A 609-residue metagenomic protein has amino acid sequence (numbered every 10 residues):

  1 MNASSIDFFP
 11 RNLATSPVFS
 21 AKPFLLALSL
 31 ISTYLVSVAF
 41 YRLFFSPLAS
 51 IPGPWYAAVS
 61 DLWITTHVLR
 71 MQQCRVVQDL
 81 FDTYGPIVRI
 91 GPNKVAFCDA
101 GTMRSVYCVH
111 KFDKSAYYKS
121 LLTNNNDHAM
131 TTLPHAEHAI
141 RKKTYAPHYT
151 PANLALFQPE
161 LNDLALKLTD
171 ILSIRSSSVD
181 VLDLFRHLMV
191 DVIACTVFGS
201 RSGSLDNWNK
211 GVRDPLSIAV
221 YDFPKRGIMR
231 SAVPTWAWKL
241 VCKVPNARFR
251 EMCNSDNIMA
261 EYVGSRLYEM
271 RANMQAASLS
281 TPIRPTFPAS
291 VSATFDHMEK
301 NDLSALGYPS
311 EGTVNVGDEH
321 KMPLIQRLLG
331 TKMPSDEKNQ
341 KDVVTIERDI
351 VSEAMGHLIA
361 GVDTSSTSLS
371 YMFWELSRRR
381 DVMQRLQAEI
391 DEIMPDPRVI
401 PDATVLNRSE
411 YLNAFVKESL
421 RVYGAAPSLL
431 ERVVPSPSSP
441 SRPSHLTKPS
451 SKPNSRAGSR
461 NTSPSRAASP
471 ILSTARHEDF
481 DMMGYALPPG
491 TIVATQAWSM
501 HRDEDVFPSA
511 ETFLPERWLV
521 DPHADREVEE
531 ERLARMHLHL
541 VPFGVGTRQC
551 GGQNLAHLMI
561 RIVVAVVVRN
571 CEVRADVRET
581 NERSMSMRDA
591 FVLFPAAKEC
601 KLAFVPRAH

Functional and structural regions predicted by a protein language model:
N2-V95, G101, S105, Y118 (+3 more regions): N-terminal targeting/anchor module and adjacent flexible "hinge" preceding the catalytic domain
A3-S32, I90-K94, L154-D163, S173-C195 (+8 more regions): Cytochrome P450
F45, D336-V344, Y371-S409, V422 (+5 more regions): Cytochrome P450
A57-R70, Y118-F198, D214-A272, H297 (+5 more regions): Cytochrome P450 catalytic-domain helical core, especially the substrate-recognition surface and oxygen-activation
V68-V77, V399-M483: Conserved cytochrome P450 K-helix E-x-x-R motif and the immediately C-terminal K′/meander segment
S255-S368, S409, E431, S438 (+2 more regions): Conserved cytochrome P450 catalytic core segment spanning the I/J/K helices
R380-V382, R535-M536, Q549, Q553-L593: Cytochrome P450 heme-binding "Cys pocket" and the immediately downstream C-terminal segment
T447-P449, P453-R456, R460-R466, I471-H477 (+1 more regions): Conserved cytochrome P450 K-helix/beta-meander segment immediately N-terminal to the heme-binding cysteine loop
